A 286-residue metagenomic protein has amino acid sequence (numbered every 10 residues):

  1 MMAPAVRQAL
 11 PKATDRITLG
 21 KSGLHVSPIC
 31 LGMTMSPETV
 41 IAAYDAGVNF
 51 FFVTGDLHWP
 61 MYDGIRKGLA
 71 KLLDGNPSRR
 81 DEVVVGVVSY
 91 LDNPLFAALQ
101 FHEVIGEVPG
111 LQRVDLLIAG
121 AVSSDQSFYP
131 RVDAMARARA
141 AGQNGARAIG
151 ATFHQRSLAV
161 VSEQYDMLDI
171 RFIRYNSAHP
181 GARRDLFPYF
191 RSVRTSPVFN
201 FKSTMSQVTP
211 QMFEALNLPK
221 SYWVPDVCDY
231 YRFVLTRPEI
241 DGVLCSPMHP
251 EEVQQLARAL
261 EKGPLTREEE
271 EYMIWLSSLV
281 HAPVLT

Functional and structural regions predicted by a protein language model:
M1-V83: N-terminal binding-site loop/beta-alpha segment at the start of enzyme catalytic domains that lines or forms
A5-A13, M33, G120-T286: Beta/alpha (TIM)-barrel catalytic core signal, keyed to glycine-rich beta->alpha loops juxtaposed to Asp/Glu that bind
V26-E38, G86-A97, E214-V224: Active-site mouth loops of central-metabolism enzymes
M33-E38, V53-I65, Y90-A97, S123-F128 (+1 more regions): Acidic-and-aromatic substrate-binding clefts and catalytic sites of carbohydrate-active enzymes
V48, L111-V114, L168, I240: A structural motif
L69-L73, A98-V108, L158: Short, charged beta->alpha transition segments
D74-F96, G120-A121: Structural motif corresponding to the early beta-alpha repeats
I105-S127: Active-site groove signature of glycoside hydrolases
